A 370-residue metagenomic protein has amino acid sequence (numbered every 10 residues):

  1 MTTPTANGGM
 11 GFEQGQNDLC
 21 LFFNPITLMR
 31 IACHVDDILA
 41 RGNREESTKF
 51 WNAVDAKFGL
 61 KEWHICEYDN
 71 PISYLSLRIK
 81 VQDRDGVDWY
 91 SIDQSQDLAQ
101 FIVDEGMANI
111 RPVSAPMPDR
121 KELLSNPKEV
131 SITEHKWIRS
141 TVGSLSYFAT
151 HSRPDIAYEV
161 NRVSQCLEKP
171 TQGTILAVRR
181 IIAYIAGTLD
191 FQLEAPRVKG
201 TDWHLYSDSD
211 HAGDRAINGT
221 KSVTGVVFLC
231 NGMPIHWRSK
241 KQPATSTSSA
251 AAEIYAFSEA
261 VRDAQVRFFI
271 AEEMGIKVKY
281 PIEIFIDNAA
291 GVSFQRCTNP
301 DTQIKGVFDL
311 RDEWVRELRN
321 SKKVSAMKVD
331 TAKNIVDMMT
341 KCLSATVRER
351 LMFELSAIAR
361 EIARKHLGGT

Functional and structural regions predicted by a protein language model:
M1, N7, L21, D36-I38 (+15 more regions): Mobile genetic element proteins and their domesticated derivatives, centered on retroelements and DNA transposons
M1-V35, A40-G42, S47-W51, K57-H64 (+3 more regions): Active-site palm subdomain of RNA-directed nucleic acid polymerases
Q14-G42, Y68-K80, L98, S144 (+5 more regions): Catalytic palm active-site di-aspartate
N24-G59, L77-D93, Q165-Q172, A290-I304: Catalytic palm subdomain of template-directed nucleic-acid polymerases, centered on the conserved carboxylate motif
D69-D190, D330, T340: C-terminal reverse transcriptase regions that engage the nucleic-acid substrate
L145, L205-A252: RNase H-like nuclease fold core
C166, D202, P243-T370: RNase H-like nuclease module associated with reverse transcription
A183-H211, I276-V278: Structured nucleic-acid-interacting core domains from mobile-element enzymes and related host factors, especially RNase
